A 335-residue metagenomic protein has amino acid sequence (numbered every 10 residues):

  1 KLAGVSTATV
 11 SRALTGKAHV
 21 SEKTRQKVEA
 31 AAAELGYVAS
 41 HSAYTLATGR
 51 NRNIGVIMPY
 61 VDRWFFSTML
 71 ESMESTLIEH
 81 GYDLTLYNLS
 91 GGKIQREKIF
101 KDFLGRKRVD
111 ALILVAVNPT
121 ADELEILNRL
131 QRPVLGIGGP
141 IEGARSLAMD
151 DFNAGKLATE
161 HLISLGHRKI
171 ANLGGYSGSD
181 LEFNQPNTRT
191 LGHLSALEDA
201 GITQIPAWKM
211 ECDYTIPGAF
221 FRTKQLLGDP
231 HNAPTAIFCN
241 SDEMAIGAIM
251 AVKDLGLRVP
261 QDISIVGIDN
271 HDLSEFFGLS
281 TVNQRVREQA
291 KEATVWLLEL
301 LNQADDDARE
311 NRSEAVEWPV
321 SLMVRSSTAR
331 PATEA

Functional and structural regions predicted by a protein language model:
K1-R52, F65, L197, E334-A335: N-terminal helix-turn-helix DNA-binding module of bacterial transcription factors
S6, V38, I78-D83, P133 (+3 more regions): Residue-level detector of anion-binding/catalytic polar loops
A31, S72-T76, I126, T188-A200 (+2 more regions): Alpha-helical structural signal in soluble globular domains
H41, G49-E160, S164, G228 (+1 more regions): Alpha-helical recognition/docking segments in bacterial nutrient-uptake and carbohydrate-utilization systems
P59-T68, L86-Q95, L147-L157, L173-K224 (+4 more regions): Hinge/beta->alpha junction and helix N-cap segments in small-molecule ligand-binding domains
R108-V115, A171-G174, K209, P230-S241 (+1 more regions): Periplasmic-binding protein-like
F220-A335: Flexible loop/turn connectors
